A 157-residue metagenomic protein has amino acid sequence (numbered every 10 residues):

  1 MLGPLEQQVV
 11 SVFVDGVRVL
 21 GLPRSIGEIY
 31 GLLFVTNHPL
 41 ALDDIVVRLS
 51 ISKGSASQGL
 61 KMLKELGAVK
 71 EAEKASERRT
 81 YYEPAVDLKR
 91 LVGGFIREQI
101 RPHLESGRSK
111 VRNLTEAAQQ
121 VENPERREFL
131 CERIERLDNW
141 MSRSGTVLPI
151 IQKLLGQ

Functional and structural regions predicted by a protein language model:
E6-V19: Short, Lys/Arg-enriched N-terminal segment that forms or immediately precedes the first helix of a structured domain
V17-S25, A41, K74-G94: Short, cationic-aromatic polyanion-contact patches
D44-L49: A short acidic, leucine-rich amphipathic alpha-helix
L60-K61: Short, hydrophobic-biased segments on the C-terminal half of alpha helices that form "recognition helices"
G67: Glycine-centered, phosphate/nucleic-acid-interacting loop/turn motifs that mediate DNA/RNA or nucleotide
E116-Q157: C-terminal regulatory/oligomerization modules of transcriptional regulators
